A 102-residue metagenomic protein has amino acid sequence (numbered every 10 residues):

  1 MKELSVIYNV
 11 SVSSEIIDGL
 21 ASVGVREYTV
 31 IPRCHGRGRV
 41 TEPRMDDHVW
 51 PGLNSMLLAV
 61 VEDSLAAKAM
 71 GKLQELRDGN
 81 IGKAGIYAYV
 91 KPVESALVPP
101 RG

Functional and structural regions predicted by a protein language model:
M1-G102: Positively charged, small/polar-rich N-terminal and surface patches that mediate targeting and assembly and bind
